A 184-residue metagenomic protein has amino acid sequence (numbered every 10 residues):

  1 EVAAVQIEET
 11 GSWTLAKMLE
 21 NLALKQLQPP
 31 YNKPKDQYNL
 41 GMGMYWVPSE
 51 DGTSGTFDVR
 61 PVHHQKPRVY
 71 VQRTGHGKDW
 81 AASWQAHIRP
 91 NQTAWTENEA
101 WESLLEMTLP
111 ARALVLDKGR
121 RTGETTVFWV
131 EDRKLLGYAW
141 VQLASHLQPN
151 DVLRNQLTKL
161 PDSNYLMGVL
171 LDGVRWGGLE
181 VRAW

Functional and structural regions predicted by a protein language model:
E1-W184: Acidic, glycine-enriched active-site microenvironments
